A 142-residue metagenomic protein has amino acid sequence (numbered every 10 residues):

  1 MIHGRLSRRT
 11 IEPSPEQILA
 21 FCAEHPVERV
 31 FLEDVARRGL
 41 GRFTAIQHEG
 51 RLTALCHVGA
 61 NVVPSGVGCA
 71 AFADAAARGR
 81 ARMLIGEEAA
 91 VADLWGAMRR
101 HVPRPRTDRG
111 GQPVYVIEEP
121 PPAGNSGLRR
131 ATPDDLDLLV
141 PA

Functional and structural regions predicted by a protein language model:
M1-P13, R109-D134: Conserved N-terminal entry element of GNAT/NAT acetyltransferase domains
M1-V63, C69-A70, E88-D93: N-terminal charged segments
L6, R42-I46, P113-I117, V140-A142: Broad hydrophobic/π-residue packing in well-ordered secondary structure
P15-L19, L136-P141: An amphipathic alpha-helix signature
F21, D34-V35, A75, A97 (+1 more regions): Residues that form generic nucleotide/phosphate-binding pockets
V30-L32, P105-D108, L139: Short, surface-exposed linear patches
Q47-S126: Acyl-donor-binding surface of acyltransferase catalytic domains
A70-A73, P133, D137: Amphipathic, non-transmembrane alpha-helical secondary structure
